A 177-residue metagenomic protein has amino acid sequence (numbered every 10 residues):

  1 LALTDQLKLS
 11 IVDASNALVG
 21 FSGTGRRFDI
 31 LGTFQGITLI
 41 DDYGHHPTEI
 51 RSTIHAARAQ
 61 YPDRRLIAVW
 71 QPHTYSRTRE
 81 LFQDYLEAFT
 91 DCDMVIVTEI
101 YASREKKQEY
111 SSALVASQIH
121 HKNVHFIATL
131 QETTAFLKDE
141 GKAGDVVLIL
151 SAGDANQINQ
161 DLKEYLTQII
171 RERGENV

Functional and structural regions predicted by a protein language model:
L1-M94: Nucleotide phosphate-binding/pyrophosphate-handling subdomain across enzymes that bind or process nucleotide phosphates
I40-D41, I127, I149-L150: Thr-Gly-centered strand-to-loop micro-motif
H45, P72-Y75, I100-S103, A152-A155: Short glycine-rich anion-binding loops that position phosphate/pyrophosphate groups of nucleotides and phosphorylated
S52, E80-F82, Q108-E109, K138 (+1 more regions): Short amphipathic alpha-helical segments
A56, D84-C92, L114-I119, I158-Y165 (+1 more regions): Alpha-helical structural signal in soluble globular domains
L86-A143: C-terminal helical cap/extension that packs against the catalytic core of soluble nucleotide-cofactor enzymes
V97-I100, Y165-V177: Short, flexible loop segments at boundaries between secondary-structure elements
T133-Y165, I170: A glycine-rich beta-strand to alpha-helix segment that forms a phosphate/ribose-binding loop at ligand/cofactor sites
